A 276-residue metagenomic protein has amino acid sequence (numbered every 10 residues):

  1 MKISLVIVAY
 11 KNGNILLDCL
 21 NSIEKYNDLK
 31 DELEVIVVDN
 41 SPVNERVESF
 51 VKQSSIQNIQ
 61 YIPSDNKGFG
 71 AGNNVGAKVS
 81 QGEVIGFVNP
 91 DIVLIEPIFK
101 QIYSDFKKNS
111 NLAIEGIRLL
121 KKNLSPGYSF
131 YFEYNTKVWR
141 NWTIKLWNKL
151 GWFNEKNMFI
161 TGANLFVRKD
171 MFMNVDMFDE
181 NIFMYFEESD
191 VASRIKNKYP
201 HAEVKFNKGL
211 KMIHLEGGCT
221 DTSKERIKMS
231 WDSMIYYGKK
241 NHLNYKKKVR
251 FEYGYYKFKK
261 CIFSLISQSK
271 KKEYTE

Functional and structural regions predicted by a protein language model:
L20-P63: Acidic donor-binding segment of Leloir-type glycosyltransferases
S64-S80: Glycine-rich, basic loop-to-helix element that forms the pyrophosphate-binding segment of sugar-nucleotide handling
I85: Short aromatic/hydrophobic "clamp" motif used to bind/position activated sugar donors
P97-S129: Conserved donor NDP-sugar-binding/catalytic core segment of glycosyltransferases
Y134-N157: Short, flexible, basic/aromatic active-site loop/helix in glycosyltransferases
M158-M177, N181-L210: A short, conserved alpha-helix in the catalytic core of glycosyltransferases
A192, P200-K224, M234-Y237: Active-site donor/metal-binding and catalytic loop motifs of nucleotide-sugar-dependent glycosylation enzymes
S223-E276: Non-catalytic, C-terminal membrane-associated alpha-helical segments of glycosyltransferases
